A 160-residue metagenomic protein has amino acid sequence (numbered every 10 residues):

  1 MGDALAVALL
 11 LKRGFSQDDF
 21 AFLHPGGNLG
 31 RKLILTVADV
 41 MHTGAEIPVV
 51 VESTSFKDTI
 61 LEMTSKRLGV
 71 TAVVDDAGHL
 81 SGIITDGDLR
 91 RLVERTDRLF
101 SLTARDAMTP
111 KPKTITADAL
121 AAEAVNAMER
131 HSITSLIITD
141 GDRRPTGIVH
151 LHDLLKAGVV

Functional and structural regions predicted by a protein language model:
M1-G14: Short alpha-helices
K12-H42: Internal, active-site/partner-interface "lid" segment
F15-F20, V73-D76, T139-D140: Flexible, glycine/charged-enriched surface loops at secondary-structure junctions
L33-I47, S101-P112: Bateman (tandem CBS) regulatory domains
V49-R67, V74, V93, T114-I133 (+3 more regions): The conserved cystathionine-beta-synthase
R67-L68, T85: Glycine- and Gly-Pro-enriched alpha-helical subdomains that act as flexible, kink-prone "lid/hinge" or packing modules
G82-T85, T134, T146-L154: Short hydrophobic beta-strand motif reused across regulatory alpha/beta modules
R91, R95-P110, A117-A121: Short alpha-helical segments enriched in small residues
